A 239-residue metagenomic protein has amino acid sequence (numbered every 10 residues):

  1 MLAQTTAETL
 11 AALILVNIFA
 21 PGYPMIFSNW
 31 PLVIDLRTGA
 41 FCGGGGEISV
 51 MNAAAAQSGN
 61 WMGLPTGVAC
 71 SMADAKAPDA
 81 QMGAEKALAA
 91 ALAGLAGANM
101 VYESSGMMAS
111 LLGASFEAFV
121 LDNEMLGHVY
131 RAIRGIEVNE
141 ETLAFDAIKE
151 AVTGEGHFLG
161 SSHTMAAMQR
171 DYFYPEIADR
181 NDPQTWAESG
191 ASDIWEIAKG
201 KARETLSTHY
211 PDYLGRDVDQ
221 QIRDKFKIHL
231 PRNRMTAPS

Functional and structural regions predicted by a protein language model:
M1-M125: Glycine-rich anion/phosphate-binding loop at the beta-strand->alpha-helix junction
E117-S239: Catalytic-core signal marking the mid-to-C-terminal active-site face
